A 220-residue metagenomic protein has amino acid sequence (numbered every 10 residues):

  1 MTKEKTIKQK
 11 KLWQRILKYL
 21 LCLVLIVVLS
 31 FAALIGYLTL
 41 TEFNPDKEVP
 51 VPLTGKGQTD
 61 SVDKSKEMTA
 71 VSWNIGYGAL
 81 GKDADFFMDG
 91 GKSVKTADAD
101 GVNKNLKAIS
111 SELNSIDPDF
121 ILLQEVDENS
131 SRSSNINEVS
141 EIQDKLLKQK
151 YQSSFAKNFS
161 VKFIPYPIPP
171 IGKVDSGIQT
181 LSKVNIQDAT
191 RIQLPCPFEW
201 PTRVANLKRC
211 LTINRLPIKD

Functional and structural regions predicted by a protein language model:
T2-K145, Q152-Y166, P170-D175: N-terminal, active-site-proximal structural segment of metallo-dependent hydrolase catalytic domains
K82-A84, D188-Q193: Short, charged, solvent-exposed linker or helix-capping segments at domain edges/interfaces that act as flexible hinges
D144-K148, K173-A189, N214-P217: Conserved beta strand-loop-helix elements of the APE1-like EEP
V161-F163, I192-F198: Short Pro/Gly-enriched beta-strand edge/turn motifs at strand-loop
P170, R203-N206: Replace "Gram-negative outer membrane beta-barrel proteins" with "bacterial and organellar outer membrane beta-barrel
D188, P201-V204: Outer-membrane pore/translocation modules
A205, L216-D220: Metal-dependent phosphoester/phosphodiester hydrolase catalytic core
K208-C210: Residues that define the transmembrane beta-barrel architecture of outer-membrane proteins
